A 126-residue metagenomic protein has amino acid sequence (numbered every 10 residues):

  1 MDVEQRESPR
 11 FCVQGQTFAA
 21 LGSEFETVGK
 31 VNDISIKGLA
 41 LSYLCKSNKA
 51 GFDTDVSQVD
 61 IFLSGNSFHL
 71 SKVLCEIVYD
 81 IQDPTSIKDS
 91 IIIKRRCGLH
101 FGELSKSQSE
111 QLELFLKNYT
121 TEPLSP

Functional and structural regions predicted by a protein language model:
M1-N48, S107, E113-P126: N-terminal helix initiation/capping motif
S8, Q14, G38, Q58 (+2 more regions): Broad gene-expression machinery/nucleic-acid interaction feature
P9, G51-D53, S67-H69, D89-K94: A generic structural micro-feature
G15-L21, F52-S71: Short conserved beta-strand and strand-loop elements enriched in small hydrophobics with frequent Asp/Gly
E26, A50, F68-L70, P84 (+1 more regions): Intrinsically disordered, low-complexity acidic/polar segments
V28-V31, K72-Y79: Short beta-strand-centered aromatic/proline hotspots
I34, V78-D80, L104: Residue-level recognition of beta-strand microenvironments
L39-Y43, I81-H100: Short, solvent-exposed secondary-structure boundary/capping segments
